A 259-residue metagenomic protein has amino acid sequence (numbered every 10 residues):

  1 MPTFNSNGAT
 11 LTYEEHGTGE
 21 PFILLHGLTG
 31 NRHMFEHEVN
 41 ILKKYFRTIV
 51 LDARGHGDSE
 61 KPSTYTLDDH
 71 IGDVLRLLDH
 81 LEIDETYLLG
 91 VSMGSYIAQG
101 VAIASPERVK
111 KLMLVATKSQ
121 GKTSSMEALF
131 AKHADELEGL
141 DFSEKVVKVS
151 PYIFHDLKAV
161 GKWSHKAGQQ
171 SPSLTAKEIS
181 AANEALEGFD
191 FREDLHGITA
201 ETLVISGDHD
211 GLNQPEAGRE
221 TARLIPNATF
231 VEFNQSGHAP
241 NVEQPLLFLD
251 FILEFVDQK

Functional and structural regions predicted by a protein language model:
N7-E60: Conserved HGGG/HGGXW glycine-rich cap/lid loop of the alpha/beta-hydrolase fold
E36-N40, I49-L89, D250: Active-site loop/oxyanion-hole signature of alpha/beta-hydrolase fold enzymes
G90, G94, A98: Gly/Ala-rich beta-loop-alpha elbow adjacent to hydrolase catalytic centers
Q99-I103, K110-G139: Flexible "cap/lid" loop of the alpha/beta hydrolase fold
T123-S125, F142-D194: Conserved alpha/beta-hydrolase catalytic His-Asp/Glu region
I198, V204-S206: Short beta-strand/loop motif that positions the catalytic acidic residue of the alpha/beta-hydrolase fold
H209-N213: Acidic catalytic loop of the alpha/beta-hydrolase fold
A228-K259: Catalytic active-site module of serine/aspartate enzymes centered on a nucleophile-bearing elbow/loop
